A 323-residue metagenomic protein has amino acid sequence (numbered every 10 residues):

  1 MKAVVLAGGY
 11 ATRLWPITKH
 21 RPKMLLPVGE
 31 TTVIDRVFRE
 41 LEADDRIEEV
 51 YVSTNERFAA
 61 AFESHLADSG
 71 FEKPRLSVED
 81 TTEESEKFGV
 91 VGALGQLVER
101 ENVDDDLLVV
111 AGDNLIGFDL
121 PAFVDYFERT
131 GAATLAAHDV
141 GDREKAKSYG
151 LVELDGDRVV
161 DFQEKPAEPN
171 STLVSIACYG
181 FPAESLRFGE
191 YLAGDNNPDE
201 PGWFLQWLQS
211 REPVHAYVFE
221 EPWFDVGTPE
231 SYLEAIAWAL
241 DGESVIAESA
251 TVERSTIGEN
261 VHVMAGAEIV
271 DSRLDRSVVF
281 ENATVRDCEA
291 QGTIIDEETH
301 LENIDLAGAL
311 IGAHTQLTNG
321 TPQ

Functional and structural regions predicted by a protein language model:
K2-V5, R13, L26-P27, T31-V110 (+3 more regions): Conserved N-terminal catalytic core of the sugar/cofactor nucleotidyltransferase
E49-N55, L135-H138, I294: Short internal beta-strands
F58-E63, R143-K145, L301: Short, charged/polar "capping" segments at the starts of alpha-helices and the immediately preceding loops
L108, P121-E128, G141, E153-A239: Catalytic-core segments of class I nucleotidyltransferases/pyrophosphorylases that form NMP-activated intermediates
G112-L115: The conserved acidic donor/metal-binding loop of glycosyltransferases
T134-L151: Short beta-strand-to-loop element that shapes/binds the nucleotide-sugar donor at the catalytic cleft/hinge
E184, A193-Q323: Left-handed beta-helix
